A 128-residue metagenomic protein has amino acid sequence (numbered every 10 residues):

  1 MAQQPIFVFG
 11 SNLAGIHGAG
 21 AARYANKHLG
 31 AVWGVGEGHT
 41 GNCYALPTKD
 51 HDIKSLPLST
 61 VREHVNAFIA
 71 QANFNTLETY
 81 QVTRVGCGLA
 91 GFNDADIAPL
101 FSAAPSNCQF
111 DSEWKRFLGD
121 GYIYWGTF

Functional and structural regions predicted by a protein language model:
M1-F128: Macrodomain-like recognition of ADP-ribose-binding/processing modules
